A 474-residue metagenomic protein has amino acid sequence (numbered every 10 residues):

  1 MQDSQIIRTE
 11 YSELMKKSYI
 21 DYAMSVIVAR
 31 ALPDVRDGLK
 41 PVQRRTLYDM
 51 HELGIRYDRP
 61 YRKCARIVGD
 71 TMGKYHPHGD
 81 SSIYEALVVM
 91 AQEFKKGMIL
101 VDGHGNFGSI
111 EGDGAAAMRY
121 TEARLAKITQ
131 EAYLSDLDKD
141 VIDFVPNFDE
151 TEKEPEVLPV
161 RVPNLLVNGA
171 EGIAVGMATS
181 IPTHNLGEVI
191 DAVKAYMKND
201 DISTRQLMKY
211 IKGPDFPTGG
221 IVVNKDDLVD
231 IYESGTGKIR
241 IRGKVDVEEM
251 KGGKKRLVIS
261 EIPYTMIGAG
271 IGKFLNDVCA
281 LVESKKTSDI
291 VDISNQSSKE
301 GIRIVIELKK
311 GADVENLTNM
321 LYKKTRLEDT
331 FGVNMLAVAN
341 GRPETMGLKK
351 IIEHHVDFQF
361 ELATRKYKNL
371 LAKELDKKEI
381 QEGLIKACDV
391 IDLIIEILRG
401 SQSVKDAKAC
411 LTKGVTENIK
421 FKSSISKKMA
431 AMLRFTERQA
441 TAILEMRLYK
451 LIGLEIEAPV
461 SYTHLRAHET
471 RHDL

Functional and structural regions predicted by a protein language model:
M1, Y19-D21, Y61-K63, M98-H104 (+6 more regions): Flexible hinge/switch segments at interdomain interfaces of large molecular machines
M1-G235, R303-V305: Catalytic phosphate-handling regions of large nucleic-acid enzymes and associated NTPases
Q2-R8, S12, I27, A31-L32 (+7 more regions): Long, charged, helix-rich clamp/arm modules that form nucleic acid-engaging surfaces of large nucleic-acid-processing
I27, L47-Y48, I83-Y84, V88-M90 (+17 more regions): Structured core elements
P159-V160, G237-V247, E283-D292: Short amphipathic beta-strand starts and helix->beta connectors
D191, N276-L281, M320-T325: Short, solvent-exposed amphipathic alpha-helical segments in soluble enzyme and RNA/protein-processing domains
M197, V282-K286, K323-T330: A common structural junction motif
K255, I259-S260, Y264-E283, S288: Long hydrophobic segments that form regular secondary structure
